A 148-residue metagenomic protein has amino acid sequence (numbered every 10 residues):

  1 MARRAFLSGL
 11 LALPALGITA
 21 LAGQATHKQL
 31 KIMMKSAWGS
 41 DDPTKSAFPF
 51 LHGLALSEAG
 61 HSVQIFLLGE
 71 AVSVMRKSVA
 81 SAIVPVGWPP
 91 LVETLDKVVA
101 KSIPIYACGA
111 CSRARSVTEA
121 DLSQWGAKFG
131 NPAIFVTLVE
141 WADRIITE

Functional and structural regions predicted by a protein language model:
M1-L13: N-terminal secretory signal peptides and thylakoid transit peptides that target proteins across membranes
A20-S36: C-terminal segment of N-terminal export signals and the immediately downstream linker at the start of the mature
M34-A47, S78-V79: Short, glycine-rich nucleotide/cofactor-binding loops
S46-A59: Histidine-anchored nucleotide/phosphate-binding helix
V63-G69, Y106-G109: Short internal beta-strands
V72-V84: N-terminal beta-loop-helix "entrance" segment that forms/cooperates in small-molecule cofactor or anionic ligand
I83-A107: A glycine-rich helix N-cap at a beta->alpha junction
A127-E148: C-terminal partner/receptor-binding element of secreted or periplasmic proteins
